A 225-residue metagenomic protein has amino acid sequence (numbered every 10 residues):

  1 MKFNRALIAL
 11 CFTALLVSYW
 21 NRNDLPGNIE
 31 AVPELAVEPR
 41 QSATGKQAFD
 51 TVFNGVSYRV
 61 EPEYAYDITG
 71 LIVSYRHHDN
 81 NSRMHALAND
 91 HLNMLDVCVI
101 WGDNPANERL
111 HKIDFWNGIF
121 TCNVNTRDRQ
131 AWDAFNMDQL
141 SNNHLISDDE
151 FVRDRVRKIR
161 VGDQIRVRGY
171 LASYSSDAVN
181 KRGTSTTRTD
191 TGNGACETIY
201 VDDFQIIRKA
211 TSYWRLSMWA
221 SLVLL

Functional and structural regions predicted by a protein language model:
K2-L225: OB-fold and OB-like single-stranded nucleic-acid-recognition modules and their adjacent interaction interfaces
